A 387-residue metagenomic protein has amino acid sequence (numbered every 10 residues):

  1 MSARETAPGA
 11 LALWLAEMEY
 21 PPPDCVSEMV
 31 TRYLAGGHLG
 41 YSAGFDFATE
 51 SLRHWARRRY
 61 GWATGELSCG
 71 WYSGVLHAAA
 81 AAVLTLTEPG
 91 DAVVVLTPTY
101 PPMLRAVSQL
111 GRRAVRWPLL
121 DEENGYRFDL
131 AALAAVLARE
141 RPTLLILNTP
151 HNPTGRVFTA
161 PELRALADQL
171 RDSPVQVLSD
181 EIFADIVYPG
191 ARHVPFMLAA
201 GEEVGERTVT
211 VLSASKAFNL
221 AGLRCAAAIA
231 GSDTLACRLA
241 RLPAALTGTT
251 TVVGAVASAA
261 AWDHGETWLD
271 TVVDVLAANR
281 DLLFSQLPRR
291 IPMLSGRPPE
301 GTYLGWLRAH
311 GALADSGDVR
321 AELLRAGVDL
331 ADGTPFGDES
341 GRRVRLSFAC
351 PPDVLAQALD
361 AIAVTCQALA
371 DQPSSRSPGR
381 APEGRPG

Functional and structural regions predicted by a protein language model:
M1-G74, A81, A368-L369, R376 (+1 more regions): N-terminal small-domain helix-loop-helix segment of the aminotransferase-like
M29, L198-A277: Conserved core segment of the aminotransferase class I/II
G36, F47, S51, R238-R241 (+2 more regions): A non-catalytic, amphipathic alpha-helix used as a structural packing/dimerization or gating element in enzyme scaffolds
L39-Q169, D185-E203: Conserved core of the PLP fold type I
L110, E140, D172-S173, A326 (+1 more regions): Helix C-cap/helix->beta junction micro-motif
A259, L276-F284, G296-A309, S340: Conserved glycine-rich beta-strand-loop-beta hairpin in the small C-terminal domain of fold type I
L313, D318, R325-L330, F336-G387: PLP-dependent enzyme catalytic core of the Aspartate aminotransferase-like
